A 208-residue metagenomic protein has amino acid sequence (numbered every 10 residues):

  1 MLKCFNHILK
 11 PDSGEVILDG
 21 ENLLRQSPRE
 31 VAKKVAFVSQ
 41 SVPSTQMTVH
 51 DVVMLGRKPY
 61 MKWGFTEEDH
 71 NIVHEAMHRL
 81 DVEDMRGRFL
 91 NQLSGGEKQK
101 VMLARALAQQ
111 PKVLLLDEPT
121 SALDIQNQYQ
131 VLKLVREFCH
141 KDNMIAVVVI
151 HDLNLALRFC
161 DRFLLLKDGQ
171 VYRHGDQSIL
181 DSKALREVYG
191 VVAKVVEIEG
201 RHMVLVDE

Functional and structural regions predicted by a protein language model:
N6: Helix-to-loop junction immediately C-terminal to a conserved catalytic motif
G14-N22, V31: Conserved ABC transporter NBD signature motif
N22, P43, L164, D168-I179: Conserved switch/coupling elements of ABC/ABC-like ATPase nucleotide-binding domains
E67-M85, Q110: Conserved ABC ATPase "signature" region
F89-L93, E97: Conserved ABC ATPase signature
L114-E118: Catalytic Walker B motif of ABC-type/P-loop ATPase nucleotide-binding domains
S178, S182, E187-E208: ABC ATPase nucleotide-binding domains
